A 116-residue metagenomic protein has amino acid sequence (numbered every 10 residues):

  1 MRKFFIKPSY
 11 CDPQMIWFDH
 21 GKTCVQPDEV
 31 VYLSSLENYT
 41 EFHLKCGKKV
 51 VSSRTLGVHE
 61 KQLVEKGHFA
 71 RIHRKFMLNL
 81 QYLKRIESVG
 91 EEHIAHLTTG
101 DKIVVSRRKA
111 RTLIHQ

Functional and structural regions predicted by a protein language model:
R2-Q116: Basic, polyanion-interacting recognition surfaces, primarily in bacterial LytTR/OmpR-type DNA-binding effector domains
